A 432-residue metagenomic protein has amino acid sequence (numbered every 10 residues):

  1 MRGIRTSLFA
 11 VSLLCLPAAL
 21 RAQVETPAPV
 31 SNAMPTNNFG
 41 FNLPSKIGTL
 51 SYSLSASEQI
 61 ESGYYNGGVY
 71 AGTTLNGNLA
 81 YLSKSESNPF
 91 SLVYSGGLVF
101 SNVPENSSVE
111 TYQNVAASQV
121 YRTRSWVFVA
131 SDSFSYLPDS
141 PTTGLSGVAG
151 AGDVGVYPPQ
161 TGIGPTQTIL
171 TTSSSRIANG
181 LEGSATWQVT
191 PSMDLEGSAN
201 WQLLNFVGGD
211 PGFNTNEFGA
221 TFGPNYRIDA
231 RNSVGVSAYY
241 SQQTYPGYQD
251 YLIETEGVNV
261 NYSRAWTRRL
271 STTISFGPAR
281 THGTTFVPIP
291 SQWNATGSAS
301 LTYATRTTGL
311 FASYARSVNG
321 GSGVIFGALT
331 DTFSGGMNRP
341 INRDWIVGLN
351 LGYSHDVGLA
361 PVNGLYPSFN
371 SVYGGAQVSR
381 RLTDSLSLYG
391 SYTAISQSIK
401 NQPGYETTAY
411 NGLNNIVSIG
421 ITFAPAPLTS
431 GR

Functional and structural regions predicted by a protein language model:
M1-F9: Bacterial N-terminal signal peptides that target proteins for export
F9-P17: Bacterial N-terminal signal peptides
A22-R432: Gram-negative and organellar
